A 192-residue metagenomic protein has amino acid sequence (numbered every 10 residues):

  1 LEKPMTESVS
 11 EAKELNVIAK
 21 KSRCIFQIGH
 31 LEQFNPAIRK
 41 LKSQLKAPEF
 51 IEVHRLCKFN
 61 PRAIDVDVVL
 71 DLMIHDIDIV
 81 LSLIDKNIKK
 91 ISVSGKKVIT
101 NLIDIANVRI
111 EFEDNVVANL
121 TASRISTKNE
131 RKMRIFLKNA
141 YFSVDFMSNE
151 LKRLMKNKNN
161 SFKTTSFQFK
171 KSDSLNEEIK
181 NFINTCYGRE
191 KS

Functional and structural regions predicted by a protein language model:
L1-H30: Beta-strand-loop-alpha-helix segment that lines the small-molecule cofactor/substrate pocket of alpha/beta enzymes
M5, H30-F34, A47, H54-C57 (+5 more regions): Short, flexible active-site-adjacent loop segments at beta-strand->alpha-helix junctions, enriched in small/polar
S8, V69, M73, L175: Short, conserved glycine- and acidic-residue-centered signature motifs in active-site or ligand-binding loops
A12, F34-I38, D76-I77, S172-K180: A general structural signal for well-ordered alpha-helical segments in protein cores
I25, E32-I99: Predominantly a Rossmann-like dinucleotide-binding segment in NAD(P)-dependent oxidoreductases
I64-L70, T164-D173: A short glycine-threonine-serine/GTX helix/turn-capping micro-motif
I77-E150, N176-E190: Contiguous beta-strand/loop segments that form the cofactor/metal-binding neighborhood of enzyme cores
